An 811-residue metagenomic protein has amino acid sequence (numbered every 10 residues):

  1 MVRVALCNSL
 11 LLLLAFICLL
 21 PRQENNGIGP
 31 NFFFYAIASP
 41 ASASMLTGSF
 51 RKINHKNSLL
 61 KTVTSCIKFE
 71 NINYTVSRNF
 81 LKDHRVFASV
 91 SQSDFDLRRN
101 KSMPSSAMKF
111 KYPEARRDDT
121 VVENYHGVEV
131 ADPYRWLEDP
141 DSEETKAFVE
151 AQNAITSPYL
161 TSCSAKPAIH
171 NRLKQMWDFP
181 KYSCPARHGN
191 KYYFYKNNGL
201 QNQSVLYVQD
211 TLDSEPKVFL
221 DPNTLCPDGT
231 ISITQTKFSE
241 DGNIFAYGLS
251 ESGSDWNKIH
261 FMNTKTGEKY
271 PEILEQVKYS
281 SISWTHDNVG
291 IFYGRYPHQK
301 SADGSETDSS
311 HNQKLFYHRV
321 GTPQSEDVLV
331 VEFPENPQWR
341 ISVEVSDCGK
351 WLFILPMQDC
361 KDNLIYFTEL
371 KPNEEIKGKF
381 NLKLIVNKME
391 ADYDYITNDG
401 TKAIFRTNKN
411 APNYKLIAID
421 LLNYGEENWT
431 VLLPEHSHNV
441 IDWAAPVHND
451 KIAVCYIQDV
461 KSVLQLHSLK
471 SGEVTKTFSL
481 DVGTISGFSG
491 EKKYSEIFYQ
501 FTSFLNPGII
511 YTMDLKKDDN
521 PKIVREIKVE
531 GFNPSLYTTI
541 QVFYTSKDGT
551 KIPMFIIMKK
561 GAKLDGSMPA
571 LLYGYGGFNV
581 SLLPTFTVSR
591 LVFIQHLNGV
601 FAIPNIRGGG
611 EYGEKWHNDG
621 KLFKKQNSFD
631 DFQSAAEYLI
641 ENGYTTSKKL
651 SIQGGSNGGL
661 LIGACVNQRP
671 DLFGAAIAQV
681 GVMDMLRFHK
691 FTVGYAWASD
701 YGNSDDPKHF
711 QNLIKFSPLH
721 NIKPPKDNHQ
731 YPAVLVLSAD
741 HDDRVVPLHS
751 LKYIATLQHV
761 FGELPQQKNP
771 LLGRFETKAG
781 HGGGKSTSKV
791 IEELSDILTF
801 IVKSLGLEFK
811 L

Functional and structural regions predicted by a protein language model:
V2-L13, C18-L20, S39-T475, S479-V482 (+7 more regions): Beta-propeller folds
V4, R22-F33, E268, I557: Intrinsically disordered, low-complexity basic segments at termini and long loops, enriched in Pro/Gly and/or Arg/Ser
N197, N408, T502, Y573-G577 (+2 more regions): Glycine-rich His-Gly loop
L212, S252-S254, T264-G267, T285-N288 (+11 more regions): Secondary-structure transition/capping motifs at alpha-helix termini and the adjoining loop/turn into the next element
T224-T236, L249-S254, K516-D519, R525-S656 (+2 more regions): Cap/lid segment of the alpha/beta-hydrolase catalytic domain
S346, T397-N398, N410, A445-H448 (+14 more regions): A structural signal for short secondary-structure junctions
F405-K409, W443-P446, V454-Q458, S546-T550 (+4 more regions): C-terminal substrate/ligand-recognition segments
I603-L811: Active-site-proximal cap/loop segments of hydrolase catalytic domains
